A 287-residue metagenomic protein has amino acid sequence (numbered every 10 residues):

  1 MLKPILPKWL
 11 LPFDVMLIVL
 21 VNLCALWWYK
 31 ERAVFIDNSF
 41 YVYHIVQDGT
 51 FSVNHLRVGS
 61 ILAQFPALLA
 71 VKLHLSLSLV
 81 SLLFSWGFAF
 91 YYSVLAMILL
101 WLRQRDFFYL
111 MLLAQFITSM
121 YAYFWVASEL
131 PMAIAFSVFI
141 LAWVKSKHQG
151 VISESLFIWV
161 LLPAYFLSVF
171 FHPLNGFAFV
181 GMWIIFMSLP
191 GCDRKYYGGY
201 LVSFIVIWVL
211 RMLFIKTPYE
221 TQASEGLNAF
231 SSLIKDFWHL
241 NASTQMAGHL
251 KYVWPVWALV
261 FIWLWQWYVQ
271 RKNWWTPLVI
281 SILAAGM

Functional and structural regions predicted by a protein language model:
M1-N22, W274-T276: Start-transfer (signal-anchor) and selected internal transmembrane alpha helices of multi-pass inner/ER membrane
M1-W9, V144-L156, M187-Y197, L264-K272: Membrane-interface junctions at the ends of membrane-embedded or membrane-associated helices
N22-F88, A122-P131, F166-I184, S188-Y268 (+2 more regions): Transmembrane catalytic cores of multi-pass membrane glycosyltransferases and polysaccharide-assembly enzymes
W86-D106: Transmembrane-helix motifs of polytopic, lipid-linked glycan transferases
A89, A133-W143, V180: Alpha-helical transmembrane segments of multi-pass membrane proteins
A96-M97, L141-W143, I185: Generic transmembrane alpha-helix motif of multi-pass integral membrane proteins
L102-Y121, I134, I280-M287: Hydrophobic alpha-helical transmembrane segments of integral membrane proteins
F108-L113, F136-L167, Y197-G198, V202: Short hydrophobic alpha-helices at membrane interfaces in multi-pass membrane enzymes
